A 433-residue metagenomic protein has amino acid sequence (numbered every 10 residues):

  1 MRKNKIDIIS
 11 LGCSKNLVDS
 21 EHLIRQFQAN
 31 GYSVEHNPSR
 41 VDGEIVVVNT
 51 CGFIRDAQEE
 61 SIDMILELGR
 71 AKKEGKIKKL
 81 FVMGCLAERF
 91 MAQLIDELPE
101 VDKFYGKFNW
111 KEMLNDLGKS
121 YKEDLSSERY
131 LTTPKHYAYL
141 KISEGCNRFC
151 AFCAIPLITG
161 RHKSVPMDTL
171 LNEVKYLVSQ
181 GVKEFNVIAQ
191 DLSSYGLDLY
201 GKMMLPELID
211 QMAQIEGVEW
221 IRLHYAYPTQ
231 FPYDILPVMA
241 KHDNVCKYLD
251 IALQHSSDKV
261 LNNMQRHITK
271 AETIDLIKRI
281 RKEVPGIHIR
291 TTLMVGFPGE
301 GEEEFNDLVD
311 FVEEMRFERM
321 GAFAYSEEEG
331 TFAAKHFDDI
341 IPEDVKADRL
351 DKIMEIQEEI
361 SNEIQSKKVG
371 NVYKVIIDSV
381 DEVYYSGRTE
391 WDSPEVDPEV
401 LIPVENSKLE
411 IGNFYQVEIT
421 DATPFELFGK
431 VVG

Functional and structural regions predicted by a protein language model:
M1-Y195, D234, L249, A271-K278 (+7 more regions): Proteins enriched for Cys/Gly/acidic motifs involved in redox and nucleic-acid/cofactor modification
K79-G84, R89, L94, S179-E303 (+1 more regions): Conserved SAM/AdoMet-binding glycine-rich loop
K111, R148, S193, D258-K259 (+2 more regions): Glycine-centered loop/turn positions within well-structured domains that cap or flank conserved ligand/cofactor-binding
C150, L170, V187, L223 (+7 more regions): Conserved, mostly hydrophobic/aromatic
A189, Y225, L253-H255, T291-V295 (+6 more regions): Active-site proximal loops enriched in glycine and acidic residues that flank catalytic Cys/His/Asp and coordinate
L261-M264, F332-H336: Short acidic, glycine/proline-rich loop/turn micro-motifs
A333-G433: Terminal RNA-binding accessory module
